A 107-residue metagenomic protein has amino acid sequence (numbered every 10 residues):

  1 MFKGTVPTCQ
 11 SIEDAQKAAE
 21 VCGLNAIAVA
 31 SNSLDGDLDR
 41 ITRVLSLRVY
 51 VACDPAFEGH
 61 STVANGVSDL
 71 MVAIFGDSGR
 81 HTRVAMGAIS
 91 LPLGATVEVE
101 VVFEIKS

Functional and structural regions predicted by a protein language model:
M1-S107: Short, polar/acidic, helix-capping and beta-turn segments at strand->helix junctions that line the mouths
